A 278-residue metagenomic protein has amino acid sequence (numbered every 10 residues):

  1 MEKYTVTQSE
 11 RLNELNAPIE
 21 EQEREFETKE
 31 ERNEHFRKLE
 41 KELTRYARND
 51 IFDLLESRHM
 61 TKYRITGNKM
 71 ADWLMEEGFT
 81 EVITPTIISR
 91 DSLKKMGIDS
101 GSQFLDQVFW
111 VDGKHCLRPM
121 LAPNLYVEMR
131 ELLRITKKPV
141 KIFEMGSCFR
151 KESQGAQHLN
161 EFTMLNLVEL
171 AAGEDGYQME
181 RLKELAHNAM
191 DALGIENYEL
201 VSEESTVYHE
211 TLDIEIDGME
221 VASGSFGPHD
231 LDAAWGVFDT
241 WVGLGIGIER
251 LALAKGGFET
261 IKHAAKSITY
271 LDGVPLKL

Functional and structural regions predicted by a protein language model:
E2-L105: TRNA-binding/sensing appendages of the translation machinery
Y4-L12, D112-L278: A translation/RNA-centric and nucleic-acid-associated enzymatic feature enriched in Class II aminoacyl-tRNA synthetases
F79, L93-I98, V108-F109, F149 (+2 more regions): Aromatic-residue hotspot detector
G101-C116: Acidic, His- and aromatic-enriched active-site or binding-groove loops in soluble protein domains that engage sugars
